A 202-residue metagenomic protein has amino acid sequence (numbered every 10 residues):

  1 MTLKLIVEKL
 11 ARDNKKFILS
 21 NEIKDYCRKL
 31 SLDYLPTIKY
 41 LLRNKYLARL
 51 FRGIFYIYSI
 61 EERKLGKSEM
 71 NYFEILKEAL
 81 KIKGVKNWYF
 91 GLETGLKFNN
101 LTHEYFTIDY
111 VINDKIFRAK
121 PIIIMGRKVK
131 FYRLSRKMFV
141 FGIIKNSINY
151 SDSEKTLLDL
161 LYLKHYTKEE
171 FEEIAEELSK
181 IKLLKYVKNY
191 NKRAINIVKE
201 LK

Functional and structural regions predicted by a protein language model:
M1-G84: Short beta-edge/loop segments at beta->alpha junctions of small alpha/beta modules that act as binding/recognition
F17, Y89, S151: Short aromatic/basic micro-patch
R28, N100, Y162-Y166: Hydrophobic/aromatic-lined pockets within catalytic cores
K29-D33, L101-T102, R193: Short coil/loop linkers at secondary-structure junctions
R49-E61, L65-S135: Short gly/ser-rich loop at a beta-strand->alpha-helix junction or flexible surface loop bordering the NTP-binding
S135-K202: Hydrophobic alpha-helical interaction segments
